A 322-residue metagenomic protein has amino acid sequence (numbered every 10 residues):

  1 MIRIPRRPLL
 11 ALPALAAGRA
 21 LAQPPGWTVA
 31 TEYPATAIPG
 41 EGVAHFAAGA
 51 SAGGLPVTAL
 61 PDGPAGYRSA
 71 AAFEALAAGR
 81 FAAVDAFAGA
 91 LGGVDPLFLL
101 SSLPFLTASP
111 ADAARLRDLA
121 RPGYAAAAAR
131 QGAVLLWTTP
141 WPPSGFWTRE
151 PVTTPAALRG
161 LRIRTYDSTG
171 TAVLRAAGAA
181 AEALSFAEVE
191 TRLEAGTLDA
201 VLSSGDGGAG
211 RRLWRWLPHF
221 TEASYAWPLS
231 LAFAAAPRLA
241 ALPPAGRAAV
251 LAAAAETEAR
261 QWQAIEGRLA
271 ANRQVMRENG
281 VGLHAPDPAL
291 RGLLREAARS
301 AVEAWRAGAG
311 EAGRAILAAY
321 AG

Functional and structural regions predicted by a protein language model:
I2-I4, L10-L15, L21-P110, A128-G322: N-terminal secretory/targeting leader peptides
A111-R121: A gly/proline- and charged-residue-enriched helix-loop-helix capping module
